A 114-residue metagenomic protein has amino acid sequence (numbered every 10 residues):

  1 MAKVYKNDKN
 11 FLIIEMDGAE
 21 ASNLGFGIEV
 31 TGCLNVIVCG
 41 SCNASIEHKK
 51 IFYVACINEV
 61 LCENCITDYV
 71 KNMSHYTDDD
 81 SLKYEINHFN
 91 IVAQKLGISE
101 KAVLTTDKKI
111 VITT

Functional and structural regions predicted by a protein language model:
V4-Y5, L12-I14, V60, I110-I112: Short linear proline/tyrosine/threonine-rich motifs used for host-factor recruitment and membrane trafficking/assembly
F11-E29, A44-E47: Short Cys/His-rich Zn2+-coordinating modules
V36, I51, E59: Residues immediately within or flanking Cys/His clusters that coordinate Zn2+ in small zinc-binding modules
C39-C42, V54, C62-C65: Short cysteine-rich clusters marking metal-coordination/redox-active sites
I46, L61, Y69: Cys/His-rich microdomains that often coordinate metals
K49-F52, N72-S74: Short Cys/His-rich "knuckle" micro-motifs
N64-K83: Short metal-binding segments enriched for Cys and/or His
T77-L96: Short, Lys/Arg-rich amphipathic alpha-helical interaction segments that bind nucleic acids or acidic protein surfaces
